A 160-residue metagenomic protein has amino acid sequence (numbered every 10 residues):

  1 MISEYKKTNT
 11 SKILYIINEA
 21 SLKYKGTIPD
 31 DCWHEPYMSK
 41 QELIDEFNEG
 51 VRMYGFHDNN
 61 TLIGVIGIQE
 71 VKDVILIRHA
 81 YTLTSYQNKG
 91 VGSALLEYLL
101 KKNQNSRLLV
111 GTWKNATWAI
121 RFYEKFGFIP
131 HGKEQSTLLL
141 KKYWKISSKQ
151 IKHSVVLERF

Functional and structural regions predicted by a protein language model:
M1-Y15: A short beta-loop-alpha structural element at the N-terminal edge of CoA-dependent acyl/N-acetyltransferase catalytic
N18-L43: Conserved GNAT-fold acetyl-CoA-binding loop/helix
E42-Y54, Q150-H153: A short helix-loop-beta-strand connector motif used in the catalytic cores of GNAT acetyltransferases and, in some
G55, T61-Q69, L76-Y81: Conserved beta-strand in the GNAT
A80-Q87, T112-K114: A short, internal acetyl-CoA/4′-phosphopantetheine-binding micro-motif in the GNAT/acyltransferase core
T82, N88-K101, K125: Conserved acetyl-CoA-binding loop-helix of GNAT-fold acetyltransferases
L109-I120, S136-K141, Q150: Conserved beta-strand-loop-alpha-helix junction that forms the acyl-donor binding cleft
E124-K133: Conserved acetyl-CoA-binding loop of GNAT-fold acetyltransferases
